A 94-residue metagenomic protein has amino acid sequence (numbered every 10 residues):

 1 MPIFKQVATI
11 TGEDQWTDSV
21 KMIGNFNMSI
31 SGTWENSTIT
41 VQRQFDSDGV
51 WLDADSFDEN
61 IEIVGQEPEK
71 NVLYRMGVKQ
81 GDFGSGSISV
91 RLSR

Functional and structural regions predicted by a protein language model:
M1, S93-R94: Short intrinsically disordered terminal tails
M1-I23: Transition segment at domain starts
P2-Q6, S47-S56: Surface-exposed loop/edge segments in extracytoplasmic proteins
W16-S19, I61-P68: Exposed aromatic-hydrophobic patches
V20-I39: A short, compositionally biased N-terminal segment around positions ~18-40 that is enriched in charged/polar residues
G24-I30, E67-R91: Noncatalytic modules at the cell exterior or secretory-pathway interfaces, chiefly beta-strand-rich lectin/adhesion
W34-D53, S89-S93: Short, surface-exposed beta-strand/strand-loop-strand elements in extracellular ectodomains
